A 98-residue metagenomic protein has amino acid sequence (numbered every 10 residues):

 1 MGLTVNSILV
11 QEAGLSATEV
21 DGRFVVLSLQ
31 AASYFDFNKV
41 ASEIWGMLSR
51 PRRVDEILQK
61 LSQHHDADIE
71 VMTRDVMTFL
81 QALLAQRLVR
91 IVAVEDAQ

Functional and structural regions predicted by a protein language model:
M1-S28: Long, low-complexity, charged/polar intrinsically disordered regions in eukaryotic proteins
Q30-Q98: Long, charge-rich, low-complexity alpha-helical segments
